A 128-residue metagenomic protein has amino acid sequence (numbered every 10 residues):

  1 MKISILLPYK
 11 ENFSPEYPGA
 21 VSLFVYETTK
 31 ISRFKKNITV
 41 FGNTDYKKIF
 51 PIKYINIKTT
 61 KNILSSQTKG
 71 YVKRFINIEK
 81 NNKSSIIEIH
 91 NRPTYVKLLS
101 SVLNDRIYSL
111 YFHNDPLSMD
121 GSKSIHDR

Functional and structural regions predicted by a protein language model:
M1-S4: Extreme N-terminal starter segment of soluble prokaryotic enzymes
L7-P15, F24-Q67: N-terminal strand-loop element at the rim of the active site of nucleotide-sugar-dependent glycosyltransferases
G19-A20: Glycine-centered tight-turn and secondary-structure capping sites
E27, I76-K80, D115-R128: Membrane-proximal helix-turn-helix segments that form the acceptor-binding/catalytic region of lipid-linked
K61-I86, V96: An amphipathic, basic-hydrophobic alpha-helix
I89-Y95, F112: Short His-centered aromatic/hydrophobic patch
T94-L98, S118-D120: Short, well-ordered alpha-helical microsegments
Y108-L110: Hydrophobic faces of well-ordered beta-strands that scaffold small-molecule active sites in alpha/beta enzyme cores
